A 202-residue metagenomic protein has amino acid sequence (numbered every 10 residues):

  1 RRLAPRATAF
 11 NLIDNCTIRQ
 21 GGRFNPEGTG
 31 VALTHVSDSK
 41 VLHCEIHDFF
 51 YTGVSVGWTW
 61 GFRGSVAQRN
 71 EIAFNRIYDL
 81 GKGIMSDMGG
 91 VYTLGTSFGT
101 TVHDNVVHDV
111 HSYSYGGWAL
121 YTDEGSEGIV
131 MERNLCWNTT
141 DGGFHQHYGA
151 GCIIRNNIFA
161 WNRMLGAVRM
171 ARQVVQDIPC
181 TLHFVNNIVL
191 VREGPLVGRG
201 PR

Functional and structural regions predicted by a protein language model:
R1-D14, I18-R202: Glycine- and acidic/polar-rich repeat regions and solenoidal domains
